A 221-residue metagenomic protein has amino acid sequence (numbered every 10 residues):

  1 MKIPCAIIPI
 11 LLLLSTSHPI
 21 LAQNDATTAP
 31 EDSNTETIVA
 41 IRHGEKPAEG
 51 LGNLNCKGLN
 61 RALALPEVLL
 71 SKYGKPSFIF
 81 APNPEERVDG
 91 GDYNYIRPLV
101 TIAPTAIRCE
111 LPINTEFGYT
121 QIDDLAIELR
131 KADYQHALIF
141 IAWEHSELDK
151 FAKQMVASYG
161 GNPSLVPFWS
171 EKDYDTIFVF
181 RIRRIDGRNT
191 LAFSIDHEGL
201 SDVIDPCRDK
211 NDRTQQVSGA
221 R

Functional and structural regions predicted by a protein language model:
M1-I7: Bacterial N-terminal signal peptides that target proteins for export
I7-T16: Bacterial N-terminal signal peptides
I20-A22: Boundary at the C-terminal end of the N-terminal hydrophobic targeting segment
D25-H136, E147-R221: Active-site-proximal alpha-helix that buttresses catalytic centers in soluble enzyme cores
L138-A142: Periplasmic-binding protein-like
